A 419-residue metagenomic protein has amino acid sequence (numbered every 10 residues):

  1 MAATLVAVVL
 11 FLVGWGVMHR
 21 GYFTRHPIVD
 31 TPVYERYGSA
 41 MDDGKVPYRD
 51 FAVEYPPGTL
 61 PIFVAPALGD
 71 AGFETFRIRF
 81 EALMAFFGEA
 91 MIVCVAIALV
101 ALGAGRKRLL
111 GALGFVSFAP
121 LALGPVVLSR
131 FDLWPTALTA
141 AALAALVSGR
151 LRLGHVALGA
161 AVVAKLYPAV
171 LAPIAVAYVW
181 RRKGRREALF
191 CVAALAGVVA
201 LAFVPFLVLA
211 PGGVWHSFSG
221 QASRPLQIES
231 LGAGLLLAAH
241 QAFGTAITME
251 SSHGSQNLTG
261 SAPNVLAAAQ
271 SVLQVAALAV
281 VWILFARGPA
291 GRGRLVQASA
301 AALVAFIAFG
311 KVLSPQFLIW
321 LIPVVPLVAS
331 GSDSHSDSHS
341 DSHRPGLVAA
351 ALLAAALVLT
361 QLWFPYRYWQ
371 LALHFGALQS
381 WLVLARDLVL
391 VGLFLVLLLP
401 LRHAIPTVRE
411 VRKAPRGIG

Functional and structural regions predicted by a protein language model:
M1-S217, L266-G419: Multi-pass membrane glycosyltransferase architecture that uses lipid-linked
E35-A40, Y48, A52, T59-L60 (+2 more regions): Extracytosolic (periplasmic/ER-lumenal) interhelical loops and adjacent juxtamembrane/interface segments of multi-pass
G197-I247: Transmembrane-lumen/periplasm boundary regions of multi-pass, lipid-linked membrane glycan transferases
R224, T248-A277: Helicase-core coupling region on the C-terminal RecA-like lobe
